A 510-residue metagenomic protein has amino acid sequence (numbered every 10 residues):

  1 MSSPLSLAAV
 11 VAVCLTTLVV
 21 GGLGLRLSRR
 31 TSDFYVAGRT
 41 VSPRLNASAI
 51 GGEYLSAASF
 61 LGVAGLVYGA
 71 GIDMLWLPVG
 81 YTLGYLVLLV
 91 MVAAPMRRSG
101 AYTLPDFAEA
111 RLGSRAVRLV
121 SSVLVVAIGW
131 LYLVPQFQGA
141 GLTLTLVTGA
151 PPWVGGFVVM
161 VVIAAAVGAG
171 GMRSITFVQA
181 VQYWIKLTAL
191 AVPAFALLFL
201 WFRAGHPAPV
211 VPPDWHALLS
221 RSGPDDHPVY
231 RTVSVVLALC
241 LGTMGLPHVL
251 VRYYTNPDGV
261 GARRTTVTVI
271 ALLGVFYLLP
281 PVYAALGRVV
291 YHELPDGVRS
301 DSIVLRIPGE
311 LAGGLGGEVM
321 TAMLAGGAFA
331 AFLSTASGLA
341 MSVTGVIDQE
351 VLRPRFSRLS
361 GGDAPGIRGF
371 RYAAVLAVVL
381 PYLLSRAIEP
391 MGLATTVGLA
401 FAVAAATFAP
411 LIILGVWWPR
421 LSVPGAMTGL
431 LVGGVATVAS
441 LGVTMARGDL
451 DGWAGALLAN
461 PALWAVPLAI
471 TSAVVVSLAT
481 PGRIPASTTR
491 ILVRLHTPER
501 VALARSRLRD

Functional and structural regions predicted by a protein language model:
M1-D510: Membrane-embedded helix-loop-helix hairpins and adjacent transmembrane boundary segments in multi-pass transporters
